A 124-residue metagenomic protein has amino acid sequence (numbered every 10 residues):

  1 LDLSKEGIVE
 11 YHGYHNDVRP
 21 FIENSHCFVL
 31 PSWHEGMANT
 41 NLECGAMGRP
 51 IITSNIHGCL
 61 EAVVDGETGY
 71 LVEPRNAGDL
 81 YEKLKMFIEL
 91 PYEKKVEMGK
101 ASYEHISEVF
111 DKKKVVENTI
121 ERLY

Functional and structural regions predicted by a protein language model:
L1-G13: Nucleotide-activated donor-binding/catalytic signature segment of Leloir-type glycosyltransferases, i.e., the conserved
Y14, W33: Aromatic "clamp/platform" in nucleotide-sugar-dependent glycosyltransferases that forms part of the donor/acceptor
V18, A38-N41, C59: Short glycine/serine-rich donor-binding loops of glycosyltransferases
F28-V29: A short hydrophobic beta-strand element within the catalytic core of glycosyltransferases that build diverse glycans
P50-T53, V63: Short hydrophobic beta-strand element within catalytic cores of glycosyltransferases and related nucleotide-activated
D65-G66, Y70-A77, M86-Y92: Conserved acidic donor-binding segment of nucleotide-sugar-dependent glycosyltransferases
D79, M86, K94-E108, V115-N118: A short, well-ordered alpha-helix in the C-terminal region of glycosyltransferases
